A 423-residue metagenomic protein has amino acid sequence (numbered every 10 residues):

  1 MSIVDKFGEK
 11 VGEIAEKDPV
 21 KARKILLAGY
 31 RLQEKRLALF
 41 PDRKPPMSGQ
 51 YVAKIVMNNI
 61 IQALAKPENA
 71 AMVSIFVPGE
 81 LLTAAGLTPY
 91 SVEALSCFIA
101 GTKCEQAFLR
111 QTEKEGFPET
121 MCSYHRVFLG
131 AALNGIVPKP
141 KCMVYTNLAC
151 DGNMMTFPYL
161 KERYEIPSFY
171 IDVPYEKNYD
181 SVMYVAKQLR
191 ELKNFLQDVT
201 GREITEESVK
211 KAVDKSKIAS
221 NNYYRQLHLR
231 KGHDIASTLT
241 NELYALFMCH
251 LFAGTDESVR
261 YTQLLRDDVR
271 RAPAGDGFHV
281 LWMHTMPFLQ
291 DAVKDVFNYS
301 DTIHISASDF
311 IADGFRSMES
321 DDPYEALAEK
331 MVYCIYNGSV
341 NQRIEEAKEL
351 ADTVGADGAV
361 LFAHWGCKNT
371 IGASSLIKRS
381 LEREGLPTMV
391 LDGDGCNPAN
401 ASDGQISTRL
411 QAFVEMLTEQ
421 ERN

Functional and structural regions predicted by a protein language model:
S2-G8, S375-N423: Peripheral docking tails and interdomain loops at the edges of cofactor- or intermediate-handling domains
S2-N69, A186, R190, N194-F315 (+1 more regions): A charged, amphipathic alpha-helical module
Q50-E119, L129-I136: An N-terminal, globular interaction/scaffold subdomain
A71-E80, N147-N153, W282-Q290, W365-G372: Gly/Ser/Thr-rich loops at beta-strand to alpha-helix junctions that form or flank small-molecule/cofactor-binding
I75-F76, L81-Q111, G277, L281-D352: Redox- and metal-dependent alpha/beta enzyme cores, enriched for Fe-S-associated oxidoreductases and cofactor-handling
E115-L133, I335-E349: Glycine-rich, highly charged phosphate/nucleotide-binding loops
R126-F195: Acidic/His-rich segments in extracytoplasmic proteins that coordinate ligands and/or metal ions
G338, R343-G385, M389: C-terminal hydrophobic structural anchor segments that stabilize assembly/packing rather than catalytic chemistry
